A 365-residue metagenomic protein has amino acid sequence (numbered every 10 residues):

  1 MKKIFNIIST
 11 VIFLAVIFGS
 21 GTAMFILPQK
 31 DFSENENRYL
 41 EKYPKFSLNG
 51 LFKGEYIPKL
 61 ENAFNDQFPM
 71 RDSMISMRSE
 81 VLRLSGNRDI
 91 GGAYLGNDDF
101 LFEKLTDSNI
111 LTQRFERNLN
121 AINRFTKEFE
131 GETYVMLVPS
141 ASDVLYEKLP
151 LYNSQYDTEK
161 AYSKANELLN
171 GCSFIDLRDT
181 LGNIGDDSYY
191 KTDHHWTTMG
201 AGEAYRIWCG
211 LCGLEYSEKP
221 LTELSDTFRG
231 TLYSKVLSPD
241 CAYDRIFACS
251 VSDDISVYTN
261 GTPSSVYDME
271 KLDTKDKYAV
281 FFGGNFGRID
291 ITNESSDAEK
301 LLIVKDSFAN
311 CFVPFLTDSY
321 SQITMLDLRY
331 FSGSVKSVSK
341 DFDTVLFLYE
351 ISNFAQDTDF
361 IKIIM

Functional and structural regions predicted by a protein language model:
M1-M365: Extracellular glycan-modifying ectodomains
